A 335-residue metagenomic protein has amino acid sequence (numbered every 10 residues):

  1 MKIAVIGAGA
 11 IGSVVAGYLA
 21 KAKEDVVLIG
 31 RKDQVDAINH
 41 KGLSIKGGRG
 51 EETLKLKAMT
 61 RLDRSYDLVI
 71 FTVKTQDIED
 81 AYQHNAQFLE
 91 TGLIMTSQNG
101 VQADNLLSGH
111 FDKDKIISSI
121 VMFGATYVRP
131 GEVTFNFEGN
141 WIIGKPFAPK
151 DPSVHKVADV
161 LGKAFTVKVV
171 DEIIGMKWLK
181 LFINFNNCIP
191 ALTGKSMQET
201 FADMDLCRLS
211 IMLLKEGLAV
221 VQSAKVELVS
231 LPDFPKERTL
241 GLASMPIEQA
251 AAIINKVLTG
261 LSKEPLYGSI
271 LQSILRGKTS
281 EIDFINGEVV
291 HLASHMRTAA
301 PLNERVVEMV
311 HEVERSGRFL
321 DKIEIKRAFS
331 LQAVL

Functional and structural regions predicted by a protein language model:
M1-E51: NAD(P)+-binding Rossmann beta1-loop-alpha1 motif at the extreme N-terminus of oxidoreductases
K2, D25, L93, K115 (+1 more regions): Residues at the starts of beta-strands that form the adenosine-phosphate
G30-K32, R49, T60-L62, Q98 (+4 more regions): Residues at the C-termini of beta-strands that transition into short coil/loop
A37, Q87-F88, H110-K115, F135-P235: Internal alpha-helical scaffold of NAD(P)-dependent oxidoreductase catalytic cores
G50-E132: Rossmann-like NAD(P)(H) cofactor-binding subdomain of soluble oxidoreductases
I211, K215-L218, Q222-L335: NAD(P)-dependent Rossmann-like dehydrogenase/reductase catalytic/cofactor-binding core
